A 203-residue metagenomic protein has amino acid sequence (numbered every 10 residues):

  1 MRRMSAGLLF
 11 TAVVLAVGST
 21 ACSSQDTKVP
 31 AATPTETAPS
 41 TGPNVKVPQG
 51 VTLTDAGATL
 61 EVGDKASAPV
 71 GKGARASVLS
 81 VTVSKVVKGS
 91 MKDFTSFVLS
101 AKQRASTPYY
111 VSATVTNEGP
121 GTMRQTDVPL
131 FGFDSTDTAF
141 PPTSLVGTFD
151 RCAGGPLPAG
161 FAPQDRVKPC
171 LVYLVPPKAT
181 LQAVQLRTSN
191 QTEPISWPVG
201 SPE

Functional and structural regions predicted by a protein language model:
M1-F10: Bacterial N-terminal signal peptides that target proteins for export
V17-A21: C-terminal motif of bacterial Sec signal peptides marking the signal peptidase cleavage site
S23-S24, P34-V45, F133, L157-E203: Surface-exposed edge beta-strand/loop patches
P30-A101, P202-E203: Extracytoplasmic low-complexity, Pro/Thr/Ser/Ala/Gly-rich segments that lie immediately after a secretion/anchoring
G63-K65, A76-V81, V86, R104-Y110 (+5 more regions): Extracytoplasmic
Y109-N117: Short, well-ordered beta-strand segments enriched in hydrophobic/aromatic residues
T116-G121, P176-K178: Short solvent-exposed strand-capping/beta-turn motif centered on an Asx-Ser/Thr pair
E118-P163, W197, P202: The feature marks short-to-medium sequence segments in extracytoplasmic or secretory-pathway proteins
